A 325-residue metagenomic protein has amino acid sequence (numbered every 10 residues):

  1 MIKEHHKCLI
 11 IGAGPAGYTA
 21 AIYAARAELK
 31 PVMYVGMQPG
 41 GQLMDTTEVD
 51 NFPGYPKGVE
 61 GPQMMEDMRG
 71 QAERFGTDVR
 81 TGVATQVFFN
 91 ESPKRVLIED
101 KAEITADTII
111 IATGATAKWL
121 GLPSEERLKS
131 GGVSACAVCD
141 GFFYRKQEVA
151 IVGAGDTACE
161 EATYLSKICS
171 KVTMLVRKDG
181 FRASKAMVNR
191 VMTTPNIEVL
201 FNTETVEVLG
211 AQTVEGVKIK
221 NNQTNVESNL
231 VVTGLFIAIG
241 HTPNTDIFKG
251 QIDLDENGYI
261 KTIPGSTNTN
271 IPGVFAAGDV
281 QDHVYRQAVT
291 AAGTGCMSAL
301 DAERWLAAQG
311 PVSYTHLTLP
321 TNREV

Functional and structural regions predicted by a protein language model:
M1-I11, A27, M33, T77-Q147 (+3 more regions): FAD-binding core/adjacent interface of flavoenzyme oxidoreductases
H6-F75, E148, C159-K185, L200 (+1 more regions): Beta1-alpha1 glycine-rich phosphate/pyrophosphate-binding loop at the start of Rossmann-like nucleotide-binding domains
G14-P15, Q38, A115-A117, D156-T157 (+1 more regions): Residue-level detector of alpha-helix initiation sites
R69-I98, E103-I104, S166-P264, R304-S313: A Rossmann-like FAD-binding core segment of flavoenzymes
A102-T105, A112-T194, V199: Predominantly flavin-linked oxidoreductase catalytic cores and closely associated redox partners
T116, G121, E126-F143, I239-R286 (+2 more regions): FAD-site-proximal beta/loop scaffold in flavoenzymes
T163, A291-P311: Internal hydrophobic alpha-helix adjacent to the cofactor/substrate pocket in enzyme cavities
Y314-T321: Conserved small/polar residues in nucleotide/adenosyl-binding loops
